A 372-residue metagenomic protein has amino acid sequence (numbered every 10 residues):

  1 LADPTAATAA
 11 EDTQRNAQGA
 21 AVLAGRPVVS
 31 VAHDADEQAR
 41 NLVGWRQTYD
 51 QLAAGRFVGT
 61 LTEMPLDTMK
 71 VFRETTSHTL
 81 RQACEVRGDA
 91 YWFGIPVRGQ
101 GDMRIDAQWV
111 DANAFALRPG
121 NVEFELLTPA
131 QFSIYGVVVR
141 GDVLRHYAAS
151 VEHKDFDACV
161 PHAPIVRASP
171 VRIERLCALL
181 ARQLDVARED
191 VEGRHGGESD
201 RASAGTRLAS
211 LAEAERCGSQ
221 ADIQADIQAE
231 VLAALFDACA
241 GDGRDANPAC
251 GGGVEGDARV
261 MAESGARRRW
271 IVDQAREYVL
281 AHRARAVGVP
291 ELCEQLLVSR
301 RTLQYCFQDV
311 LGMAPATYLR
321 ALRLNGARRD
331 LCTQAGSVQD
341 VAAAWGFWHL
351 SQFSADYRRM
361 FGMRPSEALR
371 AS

Functional and structural regions predicted by a protein language model:
A2-R56, M103-R283, G288-P290, E294-R300 (+4 more regions): Alpha-helical bundle regulatory/interaction domains
T48-C84: Long amphipathic N-terminal alpha/beta scaffold segment
D67-M69, T76-R104, G141: Glycine- and acidic-residue-biased ligand/ion/polar-headgroup-sensing regions
V86, R268, R320: Short, conserved glycine- and acidic-residue-centered signature motifs in active-site or ligand-binding loops
L303-F307, Q352-F353, Y357: Short hydrophobic/aromatic patch on the recognition helix
D309-V310, A321, R359-M360: Alpha-helical DNA-recognition elements
T317: Short, basic-rich loop-to-helix N-cap that marks the start of a DNA-contacting helix
